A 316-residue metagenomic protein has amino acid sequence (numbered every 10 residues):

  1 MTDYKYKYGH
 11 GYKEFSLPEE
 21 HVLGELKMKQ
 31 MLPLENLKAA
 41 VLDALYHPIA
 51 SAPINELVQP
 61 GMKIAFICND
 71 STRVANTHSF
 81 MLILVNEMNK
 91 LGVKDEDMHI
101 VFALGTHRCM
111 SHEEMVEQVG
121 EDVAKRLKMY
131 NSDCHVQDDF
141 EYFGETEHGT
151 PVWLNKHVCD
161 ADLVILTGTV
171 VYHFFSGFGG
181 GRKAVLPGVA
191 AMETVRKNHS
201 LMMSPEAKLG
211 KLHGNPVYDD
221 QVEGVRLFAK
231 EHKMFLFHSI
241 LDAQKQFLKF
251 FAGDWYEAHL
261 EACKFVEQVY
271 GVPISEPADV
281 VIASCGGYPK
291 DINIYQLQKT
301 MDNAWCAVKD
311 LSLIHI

Functional and structural regions predicted by a protein language model:
M1-D43: N-terminal amphipathic/basic leader segments beginning at the initiator methionine
I49-A65, G92-D95, V272-D279, V308-D310: Glycine-rich phosphate/diphosphate-binding loops that line cofactor/substrate pockets in enzymes
K63-V74, H99-G105, I282-S284: Short glycine-rich or small-residue beta-strand-to-loop segments that form or flank ligand, phosphate, metal/Fe-S
V74-V93, T300-A307: Histidine-anchored nucleotide/phosphate-binding helix
M110-F178: An acidic, phosphate/nucleotide-engaging active-site surface
V170-V171, G179-V222, R226, K230-F235: Mobile "lid/hinge" segments at catalytic clefts and subdomain interfaces of large enzymes
G210-Y288: Membrane-embedded hairpin module used as a gating/binding unit in multi-pass transport and secretion proteins
H315-I316: Conserved small/polar residues in nucleotide/adenosyl-binding loops
